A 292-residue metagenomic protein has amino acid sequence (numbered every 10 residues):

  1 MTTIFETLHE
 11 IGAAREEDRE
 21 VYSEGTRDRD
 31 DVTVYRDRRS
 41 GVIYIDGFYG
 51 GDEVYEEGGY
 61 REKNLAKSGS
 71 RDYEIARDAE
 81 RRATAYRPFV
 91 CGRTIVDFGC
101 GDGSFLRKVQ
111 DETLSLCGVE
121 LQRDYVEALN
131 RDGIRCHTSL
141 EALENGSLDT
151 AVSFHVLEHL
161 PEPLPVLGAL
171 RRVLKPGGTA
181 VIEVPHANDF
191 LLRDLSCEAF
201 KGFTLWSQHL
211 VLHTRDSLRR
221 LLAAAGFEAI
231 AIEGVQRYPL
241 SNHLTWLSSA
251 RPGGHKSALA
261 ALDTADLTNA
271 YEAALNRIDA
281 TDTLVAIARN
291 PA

Functional and structural regions predicted by a protein language model:
M1-G146, T150-F154, P163-A169, G234-V235 (+1 more regions): Conserved N-terminal segment of class I S-adenosyl-L-methionine
L116, A180-I182: Hydrophobic/aromatic residues located in beta-strands of well-ordered beta-sheets within soluble catalytic
Y125, N188-F190, Q236-P239: Feature marks short, surface-exposed loop/turn motifs that line or immediately flank catalytic pockets and channel
F154-P161, E183: Short catalytic micro-motifs in class I SAM-dependent methyltransferases
L174-A180: Short glycine-dipeptide loop
I182-V211, D216-L221, N242-W246: Short, glycine-/aromatic-enriched active-site segment of Class I SAM-dependent methyltransferases
F227-R237: Conserved S-adenosyl-L-methionine
